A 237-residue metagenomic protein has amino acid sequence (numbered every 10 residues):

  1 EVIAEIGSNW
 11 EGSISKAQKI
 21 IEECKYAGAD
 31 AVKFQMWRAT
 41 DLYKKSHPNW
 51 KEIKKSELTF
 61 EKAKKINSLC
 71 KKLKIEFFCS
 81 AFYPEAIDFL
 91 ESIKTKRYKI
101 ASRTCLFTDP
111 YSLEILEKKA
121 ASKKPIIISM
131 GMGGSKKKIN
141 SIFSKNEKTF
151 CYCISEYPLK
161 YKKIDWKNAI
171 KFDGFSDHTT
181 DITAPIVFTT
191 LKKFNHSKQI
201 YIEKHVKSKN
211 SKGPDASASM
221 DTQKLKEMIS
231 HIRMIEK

Functional and structural regions predicted by a protein language model:
E1-K237: Catalytic cores and adjacent flexible loops of soluble metabolic enzymes that perform enolate/carbanion chemistry on
